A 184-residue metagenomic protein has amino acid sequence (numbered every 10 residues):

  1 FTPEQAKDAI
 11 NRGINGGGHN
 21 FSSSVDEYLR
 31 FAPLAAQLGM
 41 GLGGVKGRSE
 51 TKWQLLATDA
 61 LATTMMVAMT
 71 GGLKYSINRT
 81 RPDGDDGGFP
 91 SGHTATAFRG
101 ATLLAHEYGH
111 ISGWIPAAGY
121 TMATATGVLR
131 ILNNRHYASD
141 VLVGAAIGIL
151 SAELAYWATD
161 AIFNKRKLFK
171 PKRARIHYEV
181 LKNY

Functional and structural regions predicted by a protein language model:
F1, S22-D26, E50-L55, A62-Y184: Replace "edges of transmembrane helices
T2-R12: Membrane-interface helix-loop junction between the first two transmembrane segments
I10, G17, L38, L55 (+1 more regions): Generic, low-specificity signal for short hydrophobic/alpha-helical stretches with a mild N-terminal bias, encompassing
R12-G16, T80-R81: Flexible, solvent-exposed coil segments and beta strand-coil junctions, predominantly the extracellular/periplasmic
N15-A35: Interfacial helix-start motif at the membrane-water boundary
G16, V45-Q54: Membrane-interface helix-boundary motifs at transmembrane edges
R30-L38, A95-F98: Core segments of transmembrane alpha-helices that mediate helix-helix packing or line hydrophobic substrate/ligand
A36-G47: Transmembrane alpha-helical segments in integral membrane proteins
